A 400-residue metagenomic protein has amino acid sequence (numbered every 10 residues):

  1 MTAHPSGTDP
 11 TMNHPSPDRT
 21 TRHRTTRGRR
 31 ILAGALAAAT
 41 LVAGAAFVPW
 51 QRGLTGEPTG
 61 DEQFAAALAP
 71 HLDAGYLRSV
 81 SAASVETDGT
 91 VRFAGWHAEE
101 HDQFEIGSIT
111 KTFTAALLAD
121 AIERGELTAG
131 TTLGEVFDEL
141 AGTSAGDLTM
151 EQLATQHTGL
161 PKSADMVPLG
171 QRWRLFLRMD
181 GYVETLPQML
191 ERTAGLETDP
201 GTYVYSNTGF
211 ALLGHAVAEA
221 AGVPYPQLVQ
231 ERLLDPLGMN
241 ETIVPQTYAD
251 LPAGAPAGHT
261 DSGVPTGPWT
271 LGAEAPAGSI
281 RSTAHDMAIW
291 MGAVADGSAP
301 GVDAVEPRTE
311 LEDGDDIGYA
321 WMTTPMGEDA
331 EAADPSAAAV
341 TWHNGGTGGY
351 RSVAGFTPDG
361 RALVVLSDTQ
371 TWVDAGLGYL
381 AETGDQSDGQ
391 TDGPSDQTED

Functional and structural regions predicted by a protein language model:
T2-G89, A94, A218, G267-D400: Catalytic loop of the DD-peptidase/beta-lactamase superfamily, centered on the K-T-G motif and neighboring
L54, E105-I109, A121-D165, H215 (+2 more regions): Active-site helix/loop module of the DD-peptidase/beta-lactamase fold, centered on the serine-lysine SxxK catalytic
G60, F64-L68, T110, A129-V136 (+8 more regions): Stable alpha-helical elements in mature extracytoplasmic
A74-L77, E100-S206: Active-site-proximal loop and beta-strand segments within enzyme catalytic domains
S84-G95, Y182-M189, A257-P265: Acidic-glycine-rich active-site phosphate/pyrophosphate-binding loop
T112-L117, A211-L212, I289: Short amphipathic alpha-helical face segments that pack within enzyme cores and frequently flank/anchor catalytic
T149, D199, P252-A255, P276 (+2 more regions): Residues that flank catalytic or metal-binding motifs in active/ligand-binding sites
W173-D250, E274-A288: Catalytic-site signature segments of enzymes, centered on catalytic residues
